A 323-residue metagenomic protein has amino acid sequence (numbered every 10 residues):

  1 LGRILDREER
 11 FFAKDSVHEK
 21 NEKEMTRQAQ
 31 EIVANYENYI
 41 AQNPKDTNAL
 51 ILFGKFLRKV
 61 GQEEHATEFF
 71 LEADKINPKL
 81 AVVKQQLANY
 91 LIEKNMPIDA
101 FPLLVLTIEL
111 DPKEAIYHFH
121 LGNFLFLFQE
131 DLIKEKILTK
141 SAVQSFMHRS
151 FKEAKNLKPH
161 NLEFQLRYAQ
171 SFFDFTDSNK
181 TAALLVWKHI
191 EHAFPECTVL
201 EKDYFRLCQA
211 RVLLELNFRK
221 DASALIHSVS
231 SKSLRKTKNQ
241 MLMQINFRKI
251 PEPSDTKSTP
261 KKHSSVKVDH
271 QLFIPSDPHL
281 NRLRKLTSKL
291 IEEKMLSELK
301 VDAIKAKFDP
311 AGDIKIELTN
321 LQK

Functional and structural regions predicted by a protein language model:
L1-E37, A41-Q42, K267-M295, D302 (+1 more regions): N-terminal leader/linker segments that initiate helical-solenoid repeat arrays
M25-A34, K59-E72, E93-L106, Q129-E153 (+2 more regions): Structural signature of tandem alpha-helical TPR/SEL1-like repeats, specifically the intra-repeat loop/turn
Y39, E72-A73, L106-T107, E153-A154 (+2 more regions): Canonical positions in the second alpha-helix
A49, V83, Y117, F164 (+3 more regions): TPR alpha-solenoid repeat register
F128-K136, F175-T181, R211-A222, N246-V268: Alpha-helical linker/edge segments of TPR/alpha-solenoid repeat scaffolds and analogous pre-/post-domain helices
